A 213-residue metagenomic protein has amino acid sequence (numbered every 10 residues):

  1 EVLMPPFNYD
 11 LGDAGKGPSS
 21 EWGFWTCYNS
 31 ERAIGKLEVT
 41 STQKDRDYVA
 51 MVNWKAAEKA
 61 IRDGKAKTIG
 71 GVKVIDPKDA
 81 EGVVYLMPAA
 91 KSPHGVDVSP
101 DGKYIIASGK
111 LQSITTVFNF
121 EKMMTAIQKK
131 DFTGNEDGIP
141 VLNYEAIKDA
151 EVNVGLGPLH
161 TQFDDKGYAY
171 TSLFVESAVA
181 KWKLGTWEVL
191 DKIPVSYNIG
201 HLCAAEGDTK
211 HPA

Functional and structural regions predicted by a protein language model:
E1-A213: Predominantly soluble domains enriched in secretory-pathway, periplasmic, or organellar proteins
